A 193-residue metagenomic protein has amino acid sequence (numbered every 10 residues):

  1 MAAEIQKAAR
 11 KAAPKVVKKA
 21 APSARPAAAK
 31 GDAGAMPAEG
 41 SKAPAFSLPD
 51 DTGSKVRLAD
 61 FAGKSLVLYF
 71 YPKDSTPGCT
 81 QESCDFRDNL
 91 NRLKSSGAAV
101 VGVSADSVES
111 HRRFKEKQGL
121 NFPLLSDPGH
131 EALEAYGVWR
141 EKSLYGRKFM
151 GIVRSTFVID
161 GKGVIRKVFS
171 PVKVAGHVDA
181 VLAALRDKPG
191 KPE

Functional and structural regions predicted by a protein language model:
A2-E193: Chalcogenol-based redox active-site neighborhoods
